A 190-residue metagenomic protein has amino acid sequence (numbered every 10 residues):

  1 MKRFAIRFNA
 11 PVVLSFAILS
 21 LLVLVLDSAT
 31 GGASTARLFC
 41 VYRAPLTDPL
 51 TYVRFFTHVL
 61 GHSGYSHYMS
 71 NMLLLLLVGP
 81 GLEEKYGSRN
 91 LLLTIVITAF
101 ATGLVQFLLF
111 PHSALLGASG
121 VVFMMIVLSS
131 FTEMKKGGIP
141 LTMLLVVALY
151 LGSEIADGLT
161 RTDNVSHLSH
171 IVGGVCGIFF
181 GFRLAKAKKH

Functional and structural regions predicted by a protein language model:
M1-H190: A detector for small-residue-rich transmembrane helices and their helix-helix packing motifs
